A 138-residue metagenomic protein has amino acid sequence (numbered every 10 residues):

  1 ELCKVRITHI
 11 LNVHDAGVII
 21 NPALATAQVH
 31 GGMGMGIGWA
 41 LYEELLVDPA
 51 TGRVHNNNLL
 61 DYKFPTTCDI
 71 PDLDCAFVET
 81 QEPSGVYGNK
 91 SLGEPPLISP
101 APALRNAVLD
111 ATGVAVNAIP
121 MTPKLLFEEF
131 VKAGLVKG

Functional and structural regions predicted by a protein language model:
E1-G138: C-terminal catalytic domains of large/alpha subunits in multi-subunit enzymes
